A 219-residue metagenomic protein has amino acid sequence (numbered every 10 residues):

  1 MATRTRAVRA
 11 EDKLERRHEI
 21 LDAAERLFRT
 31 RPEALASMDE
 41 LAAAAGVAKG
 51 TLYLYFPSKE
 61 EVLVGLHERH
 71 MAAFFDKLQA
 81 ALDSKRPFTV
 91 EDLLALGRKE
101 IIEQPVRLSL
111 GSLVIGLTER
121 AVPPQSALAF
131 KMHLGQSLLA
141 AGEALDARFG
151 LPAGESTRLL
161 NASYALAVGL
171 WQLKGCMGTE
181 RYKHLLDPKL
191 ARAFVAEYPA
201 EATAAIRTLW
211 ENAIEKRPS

Functional and structural regions predicted by a protein language model:
M1-A10, E15-E19: N-terminal, Lys/Arg-enriched amphipathic/low-complexity engagement segments that precede the first folded domain
M1-R4, M132, L139-A147, L151 (+1 more regions): C-terminal peripheral helix-coil segments that are non-catalytic and often amphipathic
A2-A7, R26, L35-S37, K59: Short glycine/proline-centered loop/turn elements that form peptide/ligand docking sites
E15, E19-R26, T30, A44 (+4 more regions): Alpha-helical structural segments
R31-E61, G65: Helix-turn-helix
G65, Q79-R107, L159-S163: Hydrophobic alpha-helical connector segments
I102-Q125, M132, C176-H184: Amphipathic alpha-helical segments used for helix-helix packing
A147-Y164: All-alpha amphipathic helical-bundle segments outside canonical DNA-binding/catalytic cores that form hydrophobic
